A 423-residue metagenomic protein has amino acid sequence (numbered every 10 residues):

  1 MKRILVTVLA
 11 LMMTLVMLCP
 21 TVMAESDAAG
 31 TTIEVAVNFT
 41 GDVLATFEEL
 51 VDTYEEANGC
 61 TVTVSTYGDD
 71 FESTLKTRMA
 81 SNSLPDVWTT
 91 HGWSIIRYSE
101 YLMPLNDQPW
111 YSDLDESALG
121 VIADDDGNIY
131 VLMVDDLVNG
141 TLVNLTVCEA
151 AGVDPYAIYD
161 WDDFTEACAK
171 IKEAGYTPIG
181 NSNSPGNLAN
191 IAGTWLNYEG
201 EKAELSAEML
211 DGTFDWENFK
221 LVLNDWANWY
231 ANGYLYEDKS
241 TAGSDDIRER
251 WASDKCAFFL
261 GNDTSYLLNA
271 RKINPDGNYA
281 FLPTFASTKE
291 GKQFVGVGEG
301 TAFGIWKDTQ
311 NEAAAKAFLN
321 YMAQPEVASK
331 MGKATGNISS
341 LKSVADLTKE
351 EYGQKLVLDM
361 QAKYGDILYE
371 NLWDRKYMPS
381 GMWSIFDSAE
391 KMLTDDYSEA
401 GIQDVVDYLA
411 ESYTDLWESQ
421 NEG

Functional and structural regions predicted by a protein language model:
C19-I95, W110-Y111, T288-E290, A313-A314 (+3 more regions): Conserved N-terminal structural module of periplasmic/extracytoplasmic solute-binding proteins
T31, D52, E56-A57, T61 (+3 more regions): Extracytoplasmic/periplasmic substrate-recognition and gating elements
T32, T61, E149, D346-K349 (+1 more regions): Conserved C-terminal helix/tail region of periplasmic/extracytoplasmic solute-binding proteins
R78, P85-D86, S112-C148, T177-P178 (+2 more regions): A structural signal for short loop-to-beta-strand junctions that line the ligand-binding cleft of periplasmic/secreted
H91-L145, E149, D162-T165, A280-L282 (+1 more regions): Hinge/lid segment of periplasmic solute-binding proteins
N106-G120, A157, N183, E199-L221 (+3 more regions): Short, solvent-exposed loop/beta-turn-alpha elements that line the ligand-binding surface or hinge of extracytoplasmic
Y130-L132, N139, T165-D215, C256: Extracytoplasmic/periplasmic solute-binding protein
C168-K170, M209-S240: Glycine-centered hinge/linker elements that transmit conformational signals in sensory and ligand-binding systems
